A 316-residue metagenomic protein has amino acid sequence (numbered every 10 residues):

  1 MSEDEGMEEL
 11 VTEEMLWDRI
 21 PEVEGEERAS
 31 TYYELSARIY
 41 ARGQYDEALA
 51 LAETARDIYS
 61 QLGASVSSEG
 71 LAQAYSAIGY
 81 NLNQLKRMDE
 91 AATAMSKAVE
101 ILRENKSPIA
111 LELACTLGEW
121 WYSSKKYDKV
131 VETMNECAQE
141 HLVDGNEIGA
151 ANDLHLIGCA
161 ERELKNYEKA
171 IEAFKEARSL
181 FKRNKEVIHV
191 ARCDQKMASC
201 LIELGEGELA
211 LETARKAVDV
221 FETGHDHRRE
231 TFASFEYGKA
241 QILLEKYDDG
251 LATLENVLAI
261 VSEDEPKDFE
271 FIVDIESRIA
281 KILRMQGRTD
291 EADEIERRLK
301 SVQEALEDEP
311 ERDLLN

Functional and structural regions predicted by a protein language model:
T12, P21, R28, A64-L71 (+8 more regions): Residues that mark the junctions of alpha-helical repeat units in TPR/alpha-solenoid scaffolds
W17-D18, R56-G63, V99-I101, E136-V143 (+4 more regions): Amphipathic alpha-helical segments of tetratricopeptide repeats
E24, A64-S67, N105-S107, K126 (+5 more regions): Short coil/turn linker motifs that delimit alpha-helical repeat modules in TPR/alpha-solenoid proteins
S30, E69-Q73, T93, E112 (+7 more regions): Residue register of alpha-helical TPR repeats
